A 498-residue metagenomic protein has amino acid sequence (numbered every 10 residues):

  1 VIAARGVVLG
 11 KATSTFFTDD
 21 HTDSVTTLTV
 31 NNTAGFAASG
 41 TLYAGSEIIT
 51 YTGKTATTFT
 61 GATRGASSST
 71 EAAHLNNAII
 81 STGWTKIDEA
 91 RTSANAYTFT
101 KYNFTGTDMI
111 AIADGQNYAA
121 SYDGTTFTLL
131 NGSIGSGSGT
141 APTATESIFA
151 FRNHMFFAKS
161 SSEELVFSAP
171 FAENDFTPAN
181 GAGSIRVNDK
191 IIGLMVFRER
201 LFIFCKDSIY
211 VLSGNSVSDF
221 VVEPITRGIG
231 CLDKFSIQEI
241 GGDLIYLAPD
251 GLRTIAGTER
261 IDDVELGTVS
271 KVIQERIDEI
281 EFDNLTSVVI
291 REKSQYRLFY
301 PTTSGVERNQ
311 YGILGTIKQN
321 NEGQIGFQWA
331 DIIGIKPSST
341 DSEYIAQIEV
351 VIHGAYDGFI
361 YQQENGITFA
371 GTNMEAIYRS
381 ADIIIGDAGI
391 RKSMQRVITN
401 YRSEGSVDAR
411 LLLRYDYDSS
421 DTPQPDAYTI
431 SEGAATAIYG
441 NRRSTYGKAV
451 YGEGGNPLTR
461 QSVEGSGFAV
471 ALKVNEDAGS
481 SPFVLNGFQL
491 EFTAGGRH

Functional and structural regions predicted by a protein language model:
V1-L9, E89-T105, I229-D243, P249-H498: Beta-sheet repeat architectures centered on beta-propellers
A4-R5, Y43-G45, A113-Q116, G124 (+3 more regions): Short strand-coil-strand connectors
V8-T13, T52, A56, S136-P142 (+1 more regions): Intrinsic low-complexity, repeat-rich intrinsically disordered segments enriched in small/flexible residues
K11-T26, N31-Y97: Small/polar beta-strand repeat architecture
W84-Y97, F127-L285, G326-I335: Beta-propeller and closely related beta-pinwheel folds
F99-S133: Hydrophobic or amphipathic alpha-helical targeting/insertion segments
A119-A120, Y210, R253, Y361: WD40 beta-propeller blade core
